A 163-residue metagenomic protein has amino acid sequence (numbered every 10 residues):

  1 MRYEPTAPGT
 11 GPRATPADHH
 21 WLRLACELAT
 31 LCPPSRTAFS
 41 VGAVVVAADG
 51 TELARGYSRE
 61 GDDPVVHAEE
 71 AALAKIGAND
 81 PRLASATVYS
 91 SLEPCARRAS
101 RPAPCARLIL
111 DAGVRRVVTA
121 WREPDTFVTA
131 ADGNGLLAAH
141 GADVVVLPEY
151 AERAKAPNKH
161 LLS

Functional and structural regions predicted by a protein language model:
M1-P16, C26, A138-H140, V144 (+1 more regions): Secretory/periplasmic and organellar redox-cofactor proteins
T6-T10, D49-R59: Glycine/charged-rich beta-loop-alpha catalytic/anionic-binding loops adjacent to active sites
A14-T37: Short, basic/aromatic recognition patches
T30-P34, A78, A142, S163: Generic secondary-structure signature for well-ordered alpha-helical cores
S40-G50: Short beta-strand scaffold segments in enzyme catalytic cores
L53-K155: Zn2+-dependent cytidine deaminase-like catalytic core
